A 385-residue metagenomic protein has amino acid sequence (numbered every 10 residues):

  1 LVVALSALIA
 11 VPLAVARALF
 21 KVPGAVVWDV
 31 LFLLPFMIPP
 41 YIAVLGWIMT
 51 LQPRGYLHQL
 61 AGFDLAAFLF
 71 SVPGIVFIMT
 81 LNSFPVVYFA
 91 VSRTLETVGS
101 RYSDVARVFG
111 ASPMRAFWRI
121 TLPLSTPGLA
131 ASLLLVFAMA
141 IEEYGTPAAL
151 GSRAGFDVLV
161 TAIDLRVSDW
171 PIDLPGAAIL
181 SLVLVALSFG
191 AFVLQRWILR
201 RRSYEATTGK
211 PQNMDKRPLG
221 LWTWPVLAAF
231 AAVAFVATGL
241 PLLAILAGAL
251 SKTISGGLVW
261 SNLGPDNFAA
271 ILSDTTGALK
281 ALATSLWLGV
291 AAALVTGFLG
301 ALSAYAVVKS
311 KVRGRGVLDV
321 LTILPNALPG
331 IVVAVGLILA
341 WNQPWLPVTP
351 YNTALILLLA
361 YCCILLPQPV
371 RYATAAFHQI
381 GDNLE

Functional and structural regions predicted by a protein language model:
L1-E96, L122-G145, A149, A177-W197 (+2 more regions): Membrane-water interface segments at the C-terminal ends of transmembrane alpha-helices in multi-pass inner-membrane
M49, G145-P171, G257-S261: Glycine-rich helix-loop "coupling/hinge" segments at transmembrane-helix boundaries in multipass transporters
T94-S103, F377-E385: Left-handed beta-helix
V105-A106, A116, I120: Hydrophobic positions on the alpha-helical face of helix-turn-helix-like DNA-binding modules
F109-A111, P123: Glycine/proline-centered hinge or cleavage motifs at structural transition points of membrane proteins
I198-A229: Flexible interhelical linker loops that connect adjacent transmembrane helices in multi-pass membrane transporters
K216-R217, W260-G264, F268-G277: Juxtamembrane intracellular "pre-TM" segments in multi-pass secondary transporters
